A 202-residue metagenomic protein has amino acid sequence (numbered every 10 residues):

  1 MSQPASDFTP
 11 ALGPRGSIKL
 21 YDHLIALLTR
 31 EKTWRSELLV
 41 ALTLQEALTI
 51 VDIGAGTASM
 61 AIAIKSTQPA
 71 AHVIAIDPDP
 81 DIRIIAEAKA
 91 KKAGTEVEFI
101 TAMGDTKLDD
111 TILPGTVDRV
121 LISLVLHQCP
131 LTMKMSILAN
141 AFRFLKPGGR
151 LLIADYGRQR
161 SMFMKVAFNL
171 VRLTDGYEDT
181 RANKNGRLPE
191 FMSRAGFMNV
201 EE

Functional and structural regions predicted by a protein language model:
M1-K19: N-terminal, positively charged/glycine-rich alpha-helical extensions of SAM-dependent methyltransferases
F8, L152-A195, V200-E202: C-terminal alpha-helical "lid/dimerization" subdomain adjacent to the S-adenosyl-L-methionine
R30-E46: Conserved alpha-helix/loop element of class I SAM-dependent methyltransferases that forms part of the SAM/SAH-binding
T49, G148-R150: Short glycine-centered segments of the SAM/dcSAM-binding site in methyltransferase folds
V51, T57-K107: Class I SAM-dependent methyltransferase SAM/SAH-binding core
T106-P114: Short conserved loop adjoining the S-adenosyl-L-methionine
L121: A conserved beta-strand element that flanks and buttresses the S-adenosyl-L-methionine
M135-P147: A short glycine-rich, Lys/Arg-flanked "PGG" loop and its adjoining helix->strand segment in the class I
